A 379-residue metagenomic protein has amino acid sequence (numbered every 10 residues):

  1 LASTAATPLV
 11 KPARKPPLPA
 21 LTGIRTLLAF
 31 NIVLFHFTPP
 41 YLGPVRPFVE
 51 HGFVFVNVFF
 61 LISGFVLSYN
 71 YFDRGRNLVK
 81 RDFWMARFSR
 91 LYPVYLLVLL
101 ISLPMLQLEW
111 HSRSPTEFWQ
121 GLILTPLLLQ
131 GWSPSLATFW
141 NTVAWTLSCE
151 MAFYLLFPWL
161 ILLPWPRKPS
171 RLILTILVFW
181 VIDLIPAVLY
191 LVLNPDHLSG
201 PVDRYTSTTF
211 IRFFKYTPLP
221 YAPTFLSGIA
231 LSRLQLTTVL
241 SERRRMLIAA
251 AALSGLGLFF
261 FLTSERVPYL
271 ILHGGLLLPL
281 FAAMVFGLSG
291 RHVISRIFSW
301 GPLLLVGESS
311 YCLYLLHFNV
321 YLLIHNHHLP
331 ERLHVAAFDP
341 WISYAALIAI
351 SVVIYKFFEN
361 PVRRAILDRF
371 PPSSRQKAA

Functional and structural regions predicted by a protein language model:
L1-P12, S295-L304, F318-A379: C-terminal "closing" transmembrane helix and its immediate cytosolic amphipathic cap in multi-pass membrane proteins
A2-T7, F55-S89, V94-R113, G131 (+7 more regions): Juxtamembrane transmembrane-helix termini
P12-P19, P44-E50, F83, R87 (+6 more regions): Juxtamembrane loop-transmembrane helix junctions in multi-pass integral membrane proteins, especially the extracellular
P16-D73, S89-L99, Q120-P134, L280-M284 (+2 more regions): Functionally critical transmembrane alpha-helices in membrane proteins and complexes, commonly lining
T22, Q120-W145, M151, L155-L277 (+1 more regions): Aromatic-enriched alpha-helical transmembrane segments of multi-pass intramembrane proteins
I24, N31, F59, L67-S68 (+12 more regions): Hydrophobic alpha-helical transmembrane segments of multipass integral membrane proteins, especially permease/channel
P40-P44, D73-G75, Q107-P115, L162 (+9 more regions): Transmembrane helix-loop junctions in multipass membrane proteins, especially transporters and channels
L91-Q107, L174-I185, S310-Y314: Hydrophobic alpha-helical membrane-insertion segments
